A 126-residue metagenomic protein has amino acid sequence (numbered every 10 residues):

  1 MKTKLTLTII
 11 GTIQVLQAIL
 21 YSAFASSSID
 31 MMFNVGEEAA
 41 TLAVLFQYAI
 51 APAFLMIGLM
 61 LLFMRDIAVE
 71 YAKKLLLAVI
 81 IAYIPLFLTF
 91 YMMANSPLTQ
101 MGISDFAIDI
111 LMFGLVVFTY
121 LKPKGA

Functional and structural regions predicted by a protein language model:
M1-K2, R65-K73, P97-T99, G125-A126: Membrane-interface helix-boundary motifs at transmembrane edges
M1-Q17, G125: Cytosolic juxtamembrane helix and N-cap/initiation of the first transmembrane helix
G11, A18-I19, A51, M56-G58 (+2 more regions): Small-residue hotspots
I13-P52: Hydrophobic transmembrane helix segments
T41-R65, I81-A82: Core segments of alpha-helical transmembrane spans in multipass integral membrane proteins
L75-F90, D109-L115: Hydrophobic alpha-helical membrane segments
F87-D105, L121-G125: Membrane-helix boundary connector in multi-pass membrane proteins
M112-A126: Membrane-water interface at the C-terminal end of transmembrane alpha helices
